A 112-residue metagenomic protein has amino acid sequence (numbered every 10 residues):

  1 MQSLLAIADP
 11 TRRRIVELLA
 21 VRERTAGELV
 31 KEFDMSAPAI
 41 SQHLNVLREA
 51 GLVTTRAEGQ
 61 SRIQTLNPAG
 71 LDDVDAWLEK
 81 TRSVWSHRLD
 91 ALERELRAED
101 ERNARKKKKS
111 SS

Functional and structural regions predicted by a protein language model:
Q2, L18-E32, A37, E49 (+2 more regions): C-terminal regulatory/oligomerization modules of transcriptional regulators
A6-T11: Short helix-coil-helix linker/hinge
R13-I15: Pre-recognition alpha-helix immediately N-terminal to the DNA-recognition helix within helix-turn-helix or winged-helix
E17, Q42-N45: Base-recognition residues in the alpha-helical recognition helix of bacterial helix-turn-helix
P38-A39, Q60: A composition/secondary-structure signal for short, hydrophobic, low-basic-content segments with alpha-helix propensity
N45, T55-A57: A broad helix-preferring feature
A57-I63: Short, Lys/Arg-rich nucleic-acid/phosphate-binding segment
